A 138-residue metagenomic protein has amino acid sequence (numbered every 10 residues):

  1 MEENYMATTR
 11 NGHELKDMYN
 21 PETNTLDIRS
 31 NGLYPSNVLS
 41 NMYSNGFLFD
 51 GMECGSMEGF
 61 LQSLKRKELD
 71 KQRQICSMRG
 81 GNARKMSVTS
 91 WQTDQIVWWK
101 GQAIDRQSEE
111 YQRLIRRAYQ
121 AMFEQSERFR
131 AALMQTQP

Functional and structural regions predicted by a protein language model:
M1-P138: Charged, low-complexity intrinsically disordered segments
